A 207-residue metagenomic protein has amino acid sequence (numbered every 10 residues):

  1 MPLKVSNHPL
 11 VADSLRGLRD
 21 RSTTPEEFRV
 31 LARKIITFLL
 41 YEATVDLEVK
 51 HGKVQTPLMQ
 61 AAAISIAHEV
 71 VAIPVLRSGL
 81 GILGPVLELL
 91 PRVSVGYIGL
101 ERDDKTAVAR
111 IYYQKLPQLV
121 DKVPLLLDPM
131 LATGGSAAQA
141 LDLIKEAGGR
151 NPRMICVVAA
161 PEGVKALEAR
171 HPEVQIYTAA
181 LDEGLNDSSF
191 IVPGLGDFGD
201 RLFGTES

Functional and structural regions predicted by a protein language model:
M1-S207: PRPP-associated nucleotide enzymes
